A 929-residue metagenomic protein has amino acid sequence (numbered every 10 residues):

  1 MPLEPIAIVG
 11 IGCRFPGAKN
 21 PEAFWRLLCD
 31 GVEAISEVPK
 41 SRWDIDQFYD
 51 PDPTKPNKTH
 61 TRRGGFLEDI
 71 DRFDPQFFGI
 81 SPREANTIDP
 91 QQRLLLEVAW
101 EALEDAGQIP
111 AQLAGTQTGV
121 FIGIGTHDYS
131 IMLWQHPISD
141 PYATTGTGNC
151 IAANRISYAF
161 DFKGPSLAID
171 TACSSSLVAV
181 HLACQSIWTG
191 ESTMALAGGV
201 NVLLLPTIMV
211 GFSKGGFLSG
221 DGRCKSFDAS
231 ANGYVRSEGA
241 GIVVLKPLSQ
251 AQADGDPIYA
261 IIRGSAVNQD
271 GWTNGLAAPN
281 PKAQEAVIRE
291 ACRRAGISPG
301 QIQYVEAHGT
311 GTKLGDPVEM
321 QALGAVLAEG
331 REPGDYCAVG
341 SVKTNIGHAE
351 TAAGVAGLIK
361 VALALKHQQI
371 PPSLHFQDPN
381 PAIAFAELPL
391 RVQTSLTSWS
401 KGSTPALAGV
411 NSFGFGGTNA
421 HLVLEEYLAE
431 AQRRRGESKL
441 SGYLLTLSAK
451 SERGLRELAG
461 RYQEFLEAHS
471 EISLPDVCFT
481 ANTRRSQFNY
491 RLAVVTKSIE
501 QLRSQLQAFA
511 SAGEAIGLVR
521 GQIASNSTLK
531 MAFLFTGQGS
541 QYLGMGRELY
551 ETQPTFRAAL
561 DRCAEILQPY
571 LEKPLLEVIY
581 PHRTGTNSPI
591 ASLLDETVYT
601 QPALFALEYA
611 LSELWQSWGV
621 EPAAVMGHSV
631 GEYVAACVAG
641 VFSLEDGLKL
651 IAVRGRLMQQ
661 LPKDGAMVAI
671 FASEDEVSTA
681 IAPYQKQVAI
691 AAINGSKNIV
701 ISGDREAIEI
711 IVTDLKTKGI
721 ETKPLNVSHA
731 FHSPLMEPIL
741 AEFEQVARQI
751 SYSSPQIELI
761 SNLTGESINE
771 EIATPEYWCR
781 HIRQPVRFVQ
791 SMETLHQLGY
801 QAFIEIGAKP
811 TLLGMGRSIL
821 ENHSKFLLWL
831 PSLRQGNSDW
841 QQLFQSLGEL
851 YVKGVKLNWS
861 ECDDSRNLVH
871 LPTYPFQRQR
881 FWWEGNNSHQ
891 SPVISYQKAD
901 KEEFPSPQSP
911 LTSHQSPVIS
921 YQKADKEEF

Functional and structural regions predicted by a protein language model:
M1, A429-E437, T586-A591, N887-A899 (+1 more regions): Short, basic, low-complexity termini and linkers enriched in Ser/Thr/Gly/Pro that act as targeting/leader peptides
M1-P16, Y49-P56, D71, W100-G119 (+11 more regions): Short, low-complexity connector segments at domain boundaries
P2-E430, E437, S592, S643-R656 (+6 more regions): Condensing-enzyme catalytic core of the thiolase-fold
G12-R14, P279-R294, L407-M531, R547 (+8 more regions): Flexible catalytic loop/linker elements that gate and position reactive groups at enzyme active sites
A23-D30, K40, L96-V98, E104 (+6 more regions): Acyl-thioester-processing domains in fatty-acid/polyketide/NRPS systems
Y49-D50, S298-P299, T344, F376-P379 (+12 more regions): Acyltransferase loading domain of fatty acid and polyketide assembly lines
G264-S265, Q269-G275, S504-Q505, Y580-I806 (+1 more regions): Acyltransferase
I523-A524, C563, A603-V625, I670-F671 (+4 more regions): Flexible, low-complexity segments
